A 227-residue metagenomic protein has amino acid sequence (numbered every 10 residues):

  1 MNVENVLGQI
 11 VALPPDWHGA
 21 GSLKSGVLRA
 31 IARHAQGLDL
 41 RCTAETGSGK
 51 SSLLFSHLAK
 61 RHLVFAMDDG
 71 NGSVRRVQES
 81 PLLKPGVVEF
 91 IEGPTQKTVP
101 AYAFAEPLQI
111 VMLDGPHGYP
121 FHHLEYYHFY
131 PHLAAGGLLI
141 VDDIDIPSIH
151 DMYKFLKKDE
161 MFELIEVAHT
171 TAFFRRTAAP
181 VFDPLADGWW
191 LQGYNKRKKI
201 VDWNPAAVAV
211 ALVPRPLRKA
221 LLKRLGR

Functional and structural regions predicted by a protein language model:
M1, G226-R227: C-terminal end-of-chain micro-motif
N2-L38: Class I SAM-dependent methyltransferase Rossmann-like catalytic core, especially the SAM/SAH-binding loop
R29-G226: S-adenosylmethionine/decaboxylated-SAM
